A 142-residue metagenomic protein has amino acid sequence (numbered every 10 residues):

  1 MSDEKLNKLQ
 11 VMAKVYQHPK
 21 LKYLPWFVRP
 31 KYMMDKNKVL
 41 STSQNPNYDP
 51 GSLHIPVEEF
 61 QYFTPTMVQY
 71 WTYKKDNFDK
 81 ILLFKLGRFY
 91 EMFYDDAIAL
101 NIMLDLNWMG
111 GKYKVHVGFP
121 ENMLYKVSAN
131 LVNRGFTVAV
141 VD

Functional and structural regions predicted by a protein language model:
M1-D142: Basic, polar low-complexity surface loops/patches
